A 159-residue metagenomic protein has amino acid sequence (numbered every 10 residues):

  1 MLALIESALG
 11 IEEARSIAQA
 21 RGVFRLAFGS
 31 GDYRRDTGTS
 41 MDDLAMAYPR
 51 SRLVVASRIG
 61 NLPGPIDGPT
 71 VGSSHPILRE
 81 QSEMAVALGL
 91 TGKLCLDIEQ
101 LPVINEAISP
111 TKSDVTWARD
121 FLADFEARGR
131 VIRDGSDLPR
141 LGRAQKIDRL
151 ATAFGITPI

Functional and structural regions predicted by a protein language model:
M1-I159: Expand to "…catalyze enediolate/carbanion chemistry for C-C bond making/breaking, isomerization, decarboxylation
